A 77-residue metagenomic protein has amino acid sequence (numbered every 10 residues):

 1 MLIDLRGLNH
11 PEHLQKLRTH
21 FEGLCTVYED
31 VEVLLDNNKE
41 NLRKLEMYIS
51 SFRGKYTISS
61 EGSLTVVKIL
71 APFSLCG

Functional and structural regions predicted by a protein language model:
M1-V27: An N-terminal amphipathic alpha-helical segment
R6, L34-D36, S59, L70: A structural detector for beta-sheet-dominated domains
N9, K39-N41, F73-L75: Residues that cap or initiate secondary-structure elements
E12, E40, L64: Short alpha-helical
H20-K55: Short, hydrophobic/π-rich interface segment
F52-G77: C-terminal edge-of-domain segments
